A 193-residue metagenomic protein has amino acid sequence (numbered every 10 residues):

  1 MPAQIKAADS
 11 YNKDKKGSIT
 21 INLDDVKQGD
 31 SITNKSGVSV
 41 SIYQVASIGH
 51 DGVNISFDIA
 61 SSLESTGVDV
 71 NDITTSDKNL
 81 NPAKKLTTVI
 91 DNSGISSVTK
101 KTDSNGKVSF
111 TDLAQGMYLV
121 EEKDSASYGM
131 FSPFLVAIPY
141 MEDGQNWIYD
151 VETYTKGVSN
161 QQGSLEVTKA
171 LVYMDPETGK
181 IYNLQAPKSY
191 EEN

Functional and structural regions predicted by a protein language model:
M1-N193: Solvent-exposed loop/turn and edge beta-strand elements of beta-rich ligand-binding domains
